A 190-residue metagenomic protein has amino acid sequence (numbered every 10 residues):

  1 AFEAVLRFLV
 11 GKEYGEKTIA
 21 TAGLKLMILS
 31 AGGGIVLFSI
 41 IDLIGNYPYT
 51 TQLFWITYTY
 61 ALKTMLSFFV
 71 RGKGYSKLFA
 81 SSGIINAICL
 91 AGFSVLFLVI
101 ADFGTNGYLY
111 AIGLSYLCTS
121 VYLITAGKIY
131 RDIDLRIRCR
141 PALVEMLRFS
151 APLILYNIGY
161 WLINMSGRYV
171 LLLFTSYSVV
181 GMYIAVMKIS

Functional and structural regions predicted by a protein language model:
A1, P152, G167-Y169, G181-S190: Alpha-helical transmembrane segments of polytopic membrane transporters and translocases
A1-D42: Membrane-water interface segments that mark the loop-to-transmembrane alpha-helix transition
R7-E13, Y60-G83: Membrane-interface junctions at transmembrane-helix termini in multi-pass inner-membrane proteins
M27, A31, T57-A61, N86-A91 (+3 more regions): Residue-level recognition of pore/gate-forming positions within transmembrane alpha-helices of multi-pass
I28-G32, V36, I40-V70, L117-C118 (+1 more regions): Alpha-helical transmembrane segments of multi-pass membrane proteins
S30-F38, S81-T105, C118-L123: Alpha-helical transmembrane segments of multi-pass membrane transporters and transport-associated inner-membrane enzymes
T51, K77, S81, A101 (+3 more regions): Interhelical loop/hinge segments that connect adjacent transmembrane helices in multipass membrane
G72-K73, D102, F174-Y177: Helix-loop interface residues and adjacent transmembrane-helix termini in multi-pass membrane transporters, primarily
